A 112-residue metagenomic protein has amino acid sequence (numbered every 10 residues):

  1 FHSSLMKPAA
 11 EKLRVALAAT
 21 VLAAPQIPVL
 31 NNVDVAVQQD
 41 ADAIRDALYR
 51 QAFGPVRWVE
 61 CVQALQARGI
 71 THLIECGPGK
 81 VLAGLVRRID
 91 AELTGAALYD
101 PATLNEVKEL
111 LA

Functional and structural regions predicted by a protein language model:
F1-C76, K80-L82, N105: Acyltransferase
P8-L13, A91-L93, A112: Short, hinge-like loop/turn segments at secondary-structure boundaries
L82-N105: Short acidic, glycine/proline-enriched helix-loop-strand junctions
E106-L111: Cysteine-dependent PTP/DSP-like catalytic domain, specifically the C-terminal lobe
